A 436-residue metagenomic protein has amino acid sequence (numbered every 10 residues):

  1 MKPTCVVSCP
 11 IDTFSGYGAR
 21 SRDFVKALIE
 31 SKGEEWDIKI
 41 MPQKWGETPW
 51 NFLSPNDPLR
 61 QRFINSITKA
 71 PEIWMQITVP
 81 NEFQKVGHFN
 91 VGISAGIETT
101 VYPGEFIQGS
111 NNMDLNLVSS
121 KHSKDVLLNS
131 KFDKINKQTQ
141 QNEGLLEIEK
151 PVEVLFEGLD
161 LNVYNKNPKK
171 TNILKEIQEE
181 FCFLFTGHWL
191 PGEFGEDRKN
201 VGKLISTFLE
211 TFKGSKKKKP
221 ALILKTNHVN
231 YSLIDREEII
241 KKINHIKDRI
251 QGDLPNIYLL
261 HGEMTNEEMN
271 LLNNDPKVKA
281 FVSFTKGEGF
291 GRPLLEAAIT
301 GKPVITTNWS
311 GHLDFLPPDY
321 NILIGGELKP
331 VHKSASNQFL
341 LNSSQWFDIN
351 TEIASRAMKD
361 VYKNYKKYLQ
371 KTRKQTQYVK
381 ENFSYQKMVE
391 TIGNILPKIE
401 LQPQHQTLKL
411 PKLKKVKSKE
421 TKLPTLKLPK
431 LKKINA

Functional and structural regions predicted by a protein language model:
M1-I73, K216, A221, E390 (+2 more regions): N-terminal pre-catalytic "stem/leader" segment of glycosyltransferase-like enzymes
V6-S8, W45-L128: Extended catalytic core of nucleotide-activated donor transferases of GT-like folds
R20-R22, A27, L161-E268: Conserved catalytic-core segment of nucleotide-activated headgroup transferases in glycan assembly
L115-D125, K131-K166: Donor nucleotide-sugar binding/catalytic pocket of nucleotide-sugar-dependent glycosyltransferases
L271-G289, I299-K302: Acidic donor-binding loop of glycosyltransferase active sites
P303-T306, I322-L323: Short hydrophobic beta-strand element within catalytic cores of glycosyltransferases and related nucleotide-activated
L313-D360: Change "using UDP/GDP/dTDP sugars" to "using nucleotide sugars
Q345-I353, K363-N394: A charged, aromatic-enriched C-terminal amphipathic alpha-helix characteristic of glycosyltransferases across folds
